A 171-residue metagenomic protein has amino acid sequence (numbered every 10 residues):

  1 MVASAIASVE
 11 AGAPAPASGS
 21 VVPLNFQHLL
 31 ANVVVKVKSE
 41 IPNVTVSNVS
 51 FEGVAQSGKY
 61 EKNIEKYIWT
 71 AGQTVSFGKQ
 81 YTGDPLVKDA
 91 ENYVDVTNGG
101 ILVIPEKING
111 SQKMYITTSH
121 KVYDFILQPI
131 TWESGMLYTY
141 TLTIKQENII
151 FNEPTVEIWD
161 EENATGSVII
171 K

Functional and structural regions predicted by a protein language model:
M1-S50, V54, V87-T97, P105-G110 (+4 more regions): Short, low-hydrophobicity acidic/polar segments
P42-G78: Short, ordered, surface-exposed loop/turn motifs in non-cytosolic proteins
Y67-V96: Active-site/ligand-binding surface loops and adjacent short beta/alpha elements that line catalytic pockets across
W69, I130-L142: Short, surface-exposed linear segments at secondary-structure transitions and domain or protein termini
I116-V122: Glycine-centered tight beta-turn/hairpin loop motif at sheet-sheet or coil-to-beta transitions
Y123-I130: Edge beta-strands of extracellular beta-sandwich domains
T143-K171: Intrinsically disordered, low-complexity repeat and linker tracts
